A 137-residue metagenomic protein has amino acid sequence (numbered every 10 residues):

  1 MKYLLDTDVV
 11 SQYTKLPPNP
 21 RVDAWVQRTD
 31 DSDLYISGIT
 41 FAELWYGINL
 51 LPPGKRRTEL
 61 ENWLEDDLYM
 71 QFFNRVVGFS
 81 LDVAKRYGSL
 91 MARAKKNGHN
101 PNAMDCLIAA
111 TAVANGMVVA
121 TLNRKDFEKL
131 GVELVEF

Functional and structural regions predicted by a protein language model:
M1, L107-F137: Acidic, PIN/NYN-like endoribonuclease modules and their adjacent C-terminal/linker elements
M1-S37, N49-D66, K125, K129: Short, well-structured N-terminal submotif of metal-dependent ribonuclease cores
T29-S32, M70-F73, N97, N115 (+1 more regions): Structured helix-beta-strand junction loops
S37-I39, F79-L81, L122, F137: Conserved beta-strand termini and adjacent loop/short-helix elements that scaffold enzyme active sites in alpha/beta
Y46-P52, F73-V118: Active-site neighborhoods of divalent-metal-dependent phosphate/nucleic-acid chemistry enzymes
T58-E61, L90-P101, G131-F137: A short, hydrophobic/aromatic-rich structural module that often spans a beta strand with its adjoining loop
